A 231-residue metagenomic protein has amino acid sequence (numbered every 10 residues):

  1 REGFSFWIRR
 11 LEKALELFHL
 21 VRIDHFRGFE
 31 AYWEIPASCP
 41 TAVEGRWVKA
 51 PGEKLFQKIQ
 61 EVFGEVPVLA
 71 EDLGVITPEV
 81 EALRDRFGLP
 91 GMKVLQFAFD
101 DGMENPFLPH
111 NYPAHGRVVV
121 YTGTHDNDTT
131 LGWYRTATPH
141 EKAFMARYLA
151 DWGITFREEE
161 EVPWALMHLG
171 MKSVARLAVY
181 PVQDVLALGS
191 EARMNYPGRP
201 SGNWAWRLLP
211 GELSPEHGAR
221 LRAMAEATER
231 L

Functional and structural regions predicted by a protein language model:
R1-V179, Q183-V185, G189, Y196-G211: Alpha-amylase-like alpha-glycosidases and glucanotransferases acting on alpha-linked glucans and related
W206-L231: Terminal-tail/helix-coil boundary detector
